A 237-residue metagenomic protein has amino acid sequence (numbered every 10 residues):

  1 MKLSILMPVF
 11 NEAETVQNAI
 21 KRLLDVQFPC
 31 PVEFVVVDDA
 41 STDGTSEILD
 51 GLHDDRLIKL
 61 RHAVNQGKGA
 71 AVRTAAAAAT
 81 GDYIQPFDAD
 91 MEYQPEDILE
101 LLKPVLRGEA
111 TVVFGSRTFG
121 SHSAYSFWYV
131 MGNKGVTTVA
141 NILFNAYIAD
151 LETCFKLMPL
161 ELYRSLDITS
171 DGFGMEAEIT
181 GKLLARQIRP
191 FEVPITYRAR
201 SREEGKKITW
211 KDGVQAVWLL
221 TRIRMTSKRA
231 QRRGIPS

Functional and structural regions predicted by a protein language model:
K2-S4, E33, E178: Cell-envelope/extracellular polymer assembly enzymes that use nucleotide-activated donors
E12-V26: Short, well-formed alpha-helical segments that are part of the catalytic scaffolds of diverse glycosyltransferases
E14-N18, D43-G51: Acidic helix N-cap motif at the loop->helix transition within catalytic regions of sugar-transfer enzymes
V32-E33, S46-A78: Conserved donor nucleotide-binding strand/loop of the catalytic core
D38-E47, M91: A conserved acidic beta->alpha catalytic loop
V64-A78, Y83, P95-F173, A199-L219 (+1 more regions): Acceptor/aglycone-binding surface of glycosyltransferases and processive sugar-polymer synthases
Y147, T169-D171, G181-R198: Catalytic donor-sugar/metal-binding loop of nucleotide-sugar-dependent glycosyltransferases
